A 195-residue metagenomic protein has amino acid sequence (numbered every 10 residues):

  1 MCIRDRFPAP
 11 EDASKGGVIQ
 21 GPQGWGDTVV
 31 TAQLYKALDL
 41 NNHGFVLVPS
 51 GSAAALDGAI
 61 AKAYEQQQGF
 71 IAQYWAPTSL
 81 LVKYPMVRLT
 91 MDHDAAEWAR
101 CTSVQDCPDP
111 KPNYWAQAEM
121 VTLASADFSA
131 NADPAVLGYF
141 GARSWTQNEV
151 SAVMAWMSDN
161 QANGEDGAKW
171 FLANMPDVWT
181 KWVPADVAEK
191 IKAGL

Functional and structural regions predicted by a protein language model:
M1-D5: Conserved small/polar residues in nucleotide/adenosyl-binding loops
K15-I19, F140: Short, well-ordered beta-strand elements
V18-S103: Ligand-binding pocket segment of bilobal, Venus flytrap-like solute-binding proteins
P22-G26, S50-A54, A130-P134, S144 (+1 more regions): Soluble non-cytosolic domains of exported or imported proteins
S50, D57, A116-A118, S125 (+1 more regions): Domain-level detector of nuclease and nuclease-like folds in predominantly extracellular/periplasmic contexts
S103-P110: Immediate N-terminus of the mature polypeptide
Q117-A132, V153-W156: A bilobed periplasmic-binding-protein/Venus flytrap-type ligand-binding module shared by bacterial periplasmic
L137-L195: Extracellular/periplasmic juxtamembrane helices and adjacent flexible linkers that interface with membrane partners
